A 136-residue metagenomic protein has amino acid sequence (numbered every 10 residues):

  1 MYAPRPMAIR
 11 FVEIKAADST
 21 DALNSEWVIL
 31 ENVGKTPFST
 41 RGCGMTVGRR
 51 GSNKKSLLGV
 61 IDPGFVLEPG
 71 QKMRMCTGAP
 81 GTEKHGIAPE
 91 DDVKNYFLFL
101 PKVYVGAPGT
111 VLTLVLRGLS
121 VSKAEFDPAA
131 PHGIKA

Functional and structural regions predicted by a protein language model:
M1-T46, Y104-A107, A124, A130-A136: A structural motif detector for short, solvent-exposed N-terminal "entry" segments of globular domains
P4-P6, P63-A136: Solvent-exposed beta-edge/loop recognition patches
K35-T36, R50-S52, P80-G81: Short, charged/polar surface micro-motifs in flexible loops or helix N-caps
F38-T40, K55, H85, S122: Short acidic, gly/pro-rich beta-turn/loop elements at beta-sheet edges and active-site/ligand-binding grooves
G42-G51, V111-V115: Short conserved beta-strand and strand-loop elements enriched in small hydrophobics with frequent Asp/Gly
G51-P63: Short beta-strand and strand-turn-strand segments in soluble, beta-rich domains
